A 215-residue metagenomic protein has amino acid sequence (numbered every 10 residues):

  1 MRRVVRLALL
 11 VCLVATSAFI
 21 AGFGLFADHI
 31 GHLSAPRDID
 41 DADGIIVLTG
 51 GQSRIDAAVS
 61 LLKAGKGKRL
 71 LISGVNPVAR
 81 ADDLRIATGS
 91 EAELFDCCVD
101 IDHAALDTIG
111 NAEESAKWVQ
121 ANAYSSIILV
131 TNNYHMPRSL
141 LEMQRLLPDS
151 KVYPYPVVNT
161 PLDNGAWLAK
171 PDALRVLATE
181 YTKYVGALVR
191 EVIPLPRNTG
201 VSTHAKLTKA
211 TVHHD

Functional and structural regions predicted by a protein language model:
R2-P36: N-terminal type II signal-anchor transmembrane helix that functions as the membrane-insertion/stop-transfer segment
L10, M143-Q144, N198, A210: Low-complexity, intrinsically disordered/propeptide-like segments
T16, I20-F23, A121, A178-Y181: Generic intrinsically disordered, low-complexity segments enriched for polar/acidic and small residues
G24-P171: A structural signal for short, hydrophobic/glycine-enriched beta-strand patches
K170-G200: A transmembrane-helix-recognition feature enriched in membrane-embedded lipid enzymes and envelope glyco-/phospholipid
P194-D215: Short linear elements at protein peripheries
